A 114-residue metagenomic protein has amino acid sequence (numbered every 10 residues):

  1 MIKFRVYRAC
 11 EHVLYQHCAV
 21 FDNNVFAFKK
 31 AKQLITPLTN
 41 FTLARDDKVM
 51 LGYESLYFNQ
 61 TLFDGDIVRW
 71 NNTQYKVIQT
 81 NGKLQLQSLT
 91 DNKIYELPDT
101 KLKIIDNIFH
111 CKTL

Functional and structural regions predicted by a protein language model:
M1-L114: Secondary-structure transition motif
